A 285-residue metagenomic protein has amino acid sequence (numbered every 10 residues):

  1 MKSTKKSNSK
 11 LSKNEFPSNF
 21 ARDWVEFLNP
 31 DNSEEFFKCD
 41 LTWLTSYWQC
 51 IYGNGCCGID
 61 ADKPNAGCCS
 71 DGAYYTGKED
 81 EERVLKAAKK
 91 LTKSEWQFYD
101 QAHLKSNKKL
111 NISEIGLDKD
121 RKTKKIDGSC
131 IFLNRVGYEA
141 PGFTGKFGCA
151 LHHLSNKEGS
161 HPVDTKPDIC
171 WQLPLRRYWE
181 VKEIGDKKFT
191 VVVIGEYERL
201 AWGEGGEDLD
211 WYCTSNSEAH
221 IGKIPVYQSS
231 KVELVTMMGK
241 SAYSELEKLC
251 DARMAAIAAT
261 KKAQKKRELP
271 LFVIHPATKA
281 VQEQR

Functional and structural regions predicted by a protein language model:
M1-R285: Short loop/turn segments that flank or connect secondary-structure elements
